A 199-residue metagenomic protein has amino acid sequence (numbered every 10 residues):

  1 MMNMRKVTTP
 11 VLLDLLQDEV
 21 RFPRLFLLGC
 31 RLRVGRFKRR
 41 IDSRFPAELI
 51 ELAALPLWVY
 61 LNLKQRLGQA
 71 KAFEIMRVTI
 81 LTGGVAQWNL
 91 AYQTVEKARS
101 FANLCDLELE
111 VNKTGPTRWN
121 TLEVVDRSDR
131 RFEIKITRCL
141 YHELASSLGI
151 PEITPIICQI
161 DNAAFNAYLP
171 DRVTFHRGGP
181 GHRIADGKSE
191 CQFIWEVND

Functional and structural regions predicted by a protein language model:
M1-R131, L140, A145-I156, V173-K188 (+1 more regions): N-terminal accessory segment detector
I134: A helicase ATPase "motif cassette" and its flanking acidic/Ser/Thr-rich regulatory loops
T137: Surface loops and adjacent helix of pleckstrin homology
T154-R172: Active-site helix/loop of acyl-thioester processing domains in fatty-acid/polyketide metabolism, spanning hotdog-fold
K188-I194: Short, electropositive alpha-helical surface patch
